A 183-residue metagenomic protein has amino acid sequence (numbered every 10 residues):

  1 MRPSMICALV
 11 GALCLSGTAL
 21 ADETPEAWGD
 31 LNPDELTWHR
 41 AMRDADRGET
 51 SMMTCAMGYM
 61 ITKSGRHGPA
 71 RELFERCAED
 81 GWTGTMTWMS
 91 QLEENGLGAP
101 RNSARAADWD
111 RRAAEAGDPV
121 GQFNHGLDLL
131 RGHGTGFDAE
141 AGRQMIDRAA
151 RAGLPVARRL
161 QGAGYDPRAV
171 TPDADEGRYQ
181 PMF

Functional and structural regions predicted by a protein language model:
C7-S16: Bacterial N-terminal signal peptides
L31-E35, S64-E72, P100-W109, G136-M145 (+1 more regions): Structural signature of tandem alpha-helical TPR/SEL1-like repeats, specifically the intra-repeat loop/turn
H39-S51: TPR-adjacent "capping" and linker segments in tetratricopeptide-repeat scaffold/adaptor proteins
E49-P69, R76: Alpha-helical segment of the N-proximal tetratricopeptide repeat
S51, T83-T87, P119-Q122, P155-A157: Helix-start (N-cap) detector for alpha-helical repeat units in TPR-like alpha-solenoids, especially tetratricopeptide
T54-T62, M86-N95, N124-R131, L160-P167: Hydrophobic face of amphipathic alpha-helices that form TPR/SEL1-like repeat modules and related alpha-solenoid
K63-S64, E79, L97-R101, E115 (+4 more regions): Short coil/turn and helix-start
A150-F183: Terminal, low-structured helical/coil segments at or just beyond the last alpha-helical repeat
